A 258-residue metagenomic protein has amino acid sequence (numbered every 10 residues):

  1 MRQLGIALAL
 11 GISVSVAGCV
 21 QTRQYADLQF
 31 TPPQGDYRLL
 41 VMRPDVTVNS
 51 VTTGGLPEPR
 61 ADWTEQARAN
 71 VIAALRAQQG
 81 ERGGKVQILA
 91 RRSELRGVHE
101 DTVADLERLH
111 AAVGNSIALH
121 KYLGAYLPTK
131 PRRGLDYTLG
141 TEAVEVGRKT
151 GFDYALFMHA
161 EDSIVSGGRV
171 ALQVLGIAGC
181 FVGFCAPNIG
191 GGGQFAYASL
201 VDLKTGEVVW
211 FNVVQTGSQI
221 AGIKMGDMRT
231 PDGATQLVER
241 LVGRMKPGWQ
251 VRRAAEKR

Functional and structural regions predicted by a protein language model:
M1-G5: Positively charged n-region of N-terminal signal peptides that target proteins for export
A7, R43, T47, V51-G55 (+5 more regions): Alpha-helical context
A7-A17: Bacterial N-terminal signal peptides
G11-S13, L127-K130, R169-Q173: N-terminal start-of-chain detector that recognizes signal peptides and the immediate post-cleavage beginning
C19-V51, N70, G140-D153, H159-R258: C-terminal/domain-edge helix-coil "capping" segments
G54-I164, L203, E207: N-terminal segment of the mature soluble domain
